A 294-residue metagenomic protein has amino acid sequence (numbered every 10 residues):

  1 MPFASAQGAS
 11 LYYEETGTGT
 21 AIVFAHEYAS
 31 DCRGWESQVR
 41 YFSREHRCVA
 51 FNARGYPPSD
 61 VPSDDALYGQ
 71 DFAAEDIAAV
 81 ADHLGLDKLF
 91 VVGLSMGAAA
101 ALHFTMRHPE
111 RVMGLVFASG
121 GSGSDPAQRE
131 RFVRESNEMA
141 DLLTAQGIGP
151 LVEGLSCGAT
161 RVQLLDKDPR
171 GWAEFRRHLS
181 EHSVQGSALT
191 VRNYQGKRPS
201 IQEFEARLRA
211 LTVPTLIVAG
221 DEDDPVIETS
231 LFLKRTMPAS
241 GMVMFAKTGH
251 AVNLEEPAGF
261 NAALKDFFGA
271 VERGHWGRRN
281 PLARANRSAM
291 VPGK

Functional and structural regions predicted by a protein language model:
Q7-A66: Conserved HGGG/HGGXW glycine-rich cap/lid loop of the alpha/beta-hydrolase fold
R40, V49-V92, M96, A262: Active-site loop/oxyanion-hole signature of alpha/beta-hydrolase fold enzymes
A100-F104: Hydrolases whose catalytic domains are alpha/beta-hydrolase-1, hotdog thioesterase, or metallo-beta-lactamase-like
M106-R107, M113-Q146, P150: Flexible "cap/lid" loop of the alpha/beta hydrolase fold
P126-R131, A145-R207: Conserved alpha/beta-hydrolase catalytic His-Asp/Glu region
L211, I217-A219: Short beta-strand/loop motif that positions the catalytic acidic residue of the alpha/beta-hydrolase fold
D224-T229: Conserved alpha/beta-hydrolase "acid-adjacent" motif
S240-K294: Catalytic active-site module of serine/aspartate enzymes centered on a nucleophile-bearing elbow/loop
